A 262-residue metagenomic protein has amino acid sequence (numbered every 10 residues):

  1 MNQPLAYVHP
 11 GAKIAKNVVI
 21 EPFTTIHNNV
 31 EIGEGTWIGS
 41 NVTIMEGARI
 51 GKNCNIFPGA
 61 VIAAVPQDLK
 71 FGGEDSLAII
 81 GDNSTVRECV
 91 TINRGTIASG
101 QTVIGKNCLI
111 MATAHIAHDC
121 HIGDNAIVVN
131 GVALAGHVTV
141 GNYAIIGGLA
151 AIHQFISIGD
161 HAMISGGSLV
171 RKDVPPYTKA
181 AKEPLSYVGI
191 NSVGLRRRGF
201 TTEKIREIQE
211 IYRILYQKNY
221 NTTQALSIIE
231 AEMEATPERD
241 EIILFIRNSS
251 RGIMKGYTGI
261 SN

Functional and structural regions predicted by a protein language model:
M1-L5, P10-G11, K16-N17, N53 (+6 more regions): Terminal amphipathic alpha-helical/low-complexity segments used for targeting or macromolecular assembly
M1-S186: Structural signal for interior beta-strand "rungs" in well-ordered beta-sheet cores of soluble enzyme domains
